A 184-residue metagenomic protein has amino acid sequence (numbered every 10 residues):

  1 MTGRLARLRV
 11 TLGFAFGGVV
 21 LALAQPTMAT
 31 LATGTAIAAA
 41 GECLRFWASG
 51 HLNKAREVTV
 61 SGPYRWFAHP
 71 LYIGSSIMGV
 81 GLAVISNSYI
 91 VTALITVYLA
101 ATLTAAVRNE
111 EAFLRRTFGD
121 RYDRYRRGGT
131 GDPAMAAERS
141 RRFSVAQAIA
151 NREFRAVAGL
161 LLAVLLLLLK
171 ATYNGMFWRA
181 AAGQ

Functional and structural regions predicted by a protein language model:
M1-Y64, L71-Q184: Membrane-anchoring alpha-helices and their flanking helix-loop junctions
